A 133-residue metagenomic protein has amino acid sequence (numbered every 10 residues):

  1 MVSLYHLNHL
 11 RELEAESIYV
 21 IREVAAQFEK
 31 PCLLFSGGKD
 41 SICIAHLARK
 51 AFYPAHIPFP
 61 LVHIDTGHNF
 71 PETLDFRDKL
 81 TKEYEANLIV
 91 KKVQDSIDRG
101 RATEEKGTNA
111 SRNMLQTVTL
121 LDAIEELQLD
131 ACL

Functional and structural regions predicted by a protein language model:
M1-L133: ATP-dependent adenylation/nucleotidyltransferase module used to activate substrates
